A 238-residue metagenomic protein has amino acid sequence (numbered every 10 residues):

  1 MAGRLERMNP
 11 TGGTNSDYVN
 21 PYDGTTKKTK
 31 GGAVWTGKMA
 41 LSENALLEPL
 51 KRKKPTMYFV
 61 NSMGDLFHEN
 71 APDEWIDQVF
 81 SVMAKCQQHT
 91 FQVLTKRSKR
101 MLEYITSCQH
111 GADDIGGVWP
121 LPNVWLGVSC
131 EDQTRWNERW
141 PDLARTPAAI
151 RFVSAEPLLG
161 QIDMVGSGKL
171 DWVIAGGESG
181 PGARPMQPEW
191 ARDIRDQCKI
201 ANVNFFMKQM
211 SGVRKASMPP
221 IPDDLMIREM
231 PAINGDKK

Functional and structural regions predicted by a protein language model:
M1-V124, Q133, I162-L170: Conserved Radical SAM active-site core
N9-T11, P141, R145-A148, L159 (+1 more regions): Auxiliary Fe-S-binding modules of radical SAM enzymes
Y58, F91, V124-V128, R151-A155 (+2 more regions): Hydrophobic faces of well-ordered beta-strands that scaffold small-molecule active sites in alpha/beta enzyme cores
M63-D65, K96-S98, S129-Q133, E156-L158 (+2 more regions): Active-site beta-loop-alpha junctions enriched in small/polar residues
Q78, E138, D193: Short Gly/charged-rich anion-binding patches and loops
R97-M101, W136, A183-A191: Active-site-adjacent beta->alpha loops and helix N-cap segments on the catalytic face of soluble alpha/beta enzymes
G116-L121, S129-E131, T146-A148, S154-A155: Active-site cradle of extracellular carbohydrate-active enzymes
